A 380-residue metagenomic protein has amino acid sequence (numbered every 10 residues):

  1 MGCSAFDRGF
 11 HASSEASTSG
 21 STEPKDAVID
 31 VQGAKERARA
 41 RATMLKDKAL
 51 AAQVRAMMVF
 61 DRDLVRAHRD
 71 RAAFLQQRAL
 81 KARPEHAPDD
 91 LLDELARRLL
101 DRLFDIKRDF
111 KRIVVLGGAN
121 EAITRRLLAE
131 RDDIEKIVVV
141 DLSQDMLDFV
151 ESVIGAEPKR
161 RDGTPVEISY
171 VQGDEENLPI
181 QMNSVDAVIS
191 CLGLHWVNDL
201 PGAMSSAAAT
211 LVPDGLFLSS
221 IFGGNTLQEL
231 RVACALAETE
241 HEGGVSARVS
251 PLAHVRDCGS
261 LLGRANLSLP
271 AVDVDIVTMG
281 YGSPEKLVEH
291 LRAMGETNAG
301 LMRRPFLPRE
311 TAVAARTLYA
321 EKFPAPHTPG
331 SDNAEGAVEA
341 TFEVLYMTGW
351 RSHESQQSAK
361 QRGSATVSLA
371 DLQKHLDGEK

Functional and structural regions predicted by a protein language model:
M1-G2: N-terminal chloroplast transit peptides
P24-K111: Class I SAM-dependent methyltransferase Rossmann-like catalytic core, especially the SAM/SAH-binding loop
D30, F104, A265, E285-K380: C-terminal lobe and adjacent flexible extensions of AdoMet/dcAdoMet transferase-like proteins
D101-A187, P201-S205: Class I SAM-dependent methyltransferase SAM/SAH-binding core
L192-H195: Short catalytic micro-motifs in class I SAM-dependent methyltransferases
P201-L216: A short glycine-rich, Lys/Arg-flanked "PGG" loop and its adjoining helix->strand segment in the class I
L218-K286, M294-P305: Conserved catalytic/acceptor-binding region of the Class I
